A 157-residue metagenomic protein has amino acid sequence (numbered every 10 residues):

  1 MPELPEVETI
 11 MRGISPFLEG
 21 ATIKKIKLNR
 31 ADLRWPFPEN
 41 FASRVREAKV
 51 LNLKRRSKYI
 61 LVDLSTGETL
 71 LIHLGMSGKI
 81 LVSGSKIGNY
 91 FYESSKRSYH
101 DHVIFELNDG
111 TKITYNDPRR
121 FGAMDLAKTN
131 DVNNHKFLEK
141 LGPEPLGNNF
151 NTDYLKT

Functional and structural regions predicted by a protein language model:
M1-E68, S85-I87, E106, T111: Extended, highly charged segments
L70-T157: Phosphate/anion-contacting hairpin/loop surfaces
